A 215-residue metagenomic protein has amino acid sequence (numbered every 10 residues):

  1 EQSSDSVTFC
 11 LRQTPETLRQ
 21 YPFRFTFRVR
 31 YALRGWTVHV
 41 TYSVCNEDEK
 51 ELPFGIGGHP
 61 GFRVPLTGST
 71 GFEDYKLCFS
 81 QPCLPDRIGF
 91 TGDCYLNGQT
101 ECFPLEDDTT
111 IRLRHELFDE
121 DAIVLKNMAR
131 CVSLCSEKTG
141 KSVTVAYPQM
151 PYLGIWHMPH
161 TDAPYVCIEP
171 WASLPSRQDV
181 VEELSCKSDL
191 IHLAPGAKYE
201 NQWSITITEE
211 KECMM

Functional and structural regions predicted by a protein language model:
E1-G35: Extended, loop-rich substrate-binding clefts of extracytoplasmic carbohydrate-active enzymes
E1-V7, A32-T37, S136-K138, H160-A163 (+1 more regions): A short, structured loop/turn motif at beta-sheet edges
E16, E47-E49, G61, P65 (+1 more regions): Short coil/turn motifs at secondary-structure junctions
P22-T26, L33-H39, E49-E51, T70 (+2 more regions): Coil-to-beta-strand transition motifs
Y42-D48, H157, I207: Asparagine-centered strand-capping/turn motif at beta-strand->loop junctions
K50-I56, M215: Short, hydrophobic/aromatic beta-strand segments
E51, G61-P148: Active-site/ligand-binding surface loops and adjacent short beta/alpha elements that line catalytic pockets across
K141-K211, M215: Active-site pocket scaffolds in enzymes
